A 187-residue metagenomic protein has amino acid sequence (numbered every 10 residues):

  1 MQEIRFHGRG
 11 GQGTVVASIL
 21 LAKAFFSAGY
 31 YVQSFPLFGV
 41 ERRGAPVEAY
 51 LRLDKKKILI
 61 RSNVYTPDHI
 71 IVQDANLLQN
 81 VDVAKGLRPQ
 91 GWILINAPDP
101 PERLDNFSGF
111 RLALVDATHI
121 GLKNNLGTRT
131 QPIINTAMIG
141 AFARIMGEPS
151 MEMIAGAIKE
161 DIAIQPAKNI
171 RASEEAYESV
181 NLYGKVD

Functional and structural regions predicted by a protein language model:
M1-D187: Active-site cofactor/cluster-binding pocket
